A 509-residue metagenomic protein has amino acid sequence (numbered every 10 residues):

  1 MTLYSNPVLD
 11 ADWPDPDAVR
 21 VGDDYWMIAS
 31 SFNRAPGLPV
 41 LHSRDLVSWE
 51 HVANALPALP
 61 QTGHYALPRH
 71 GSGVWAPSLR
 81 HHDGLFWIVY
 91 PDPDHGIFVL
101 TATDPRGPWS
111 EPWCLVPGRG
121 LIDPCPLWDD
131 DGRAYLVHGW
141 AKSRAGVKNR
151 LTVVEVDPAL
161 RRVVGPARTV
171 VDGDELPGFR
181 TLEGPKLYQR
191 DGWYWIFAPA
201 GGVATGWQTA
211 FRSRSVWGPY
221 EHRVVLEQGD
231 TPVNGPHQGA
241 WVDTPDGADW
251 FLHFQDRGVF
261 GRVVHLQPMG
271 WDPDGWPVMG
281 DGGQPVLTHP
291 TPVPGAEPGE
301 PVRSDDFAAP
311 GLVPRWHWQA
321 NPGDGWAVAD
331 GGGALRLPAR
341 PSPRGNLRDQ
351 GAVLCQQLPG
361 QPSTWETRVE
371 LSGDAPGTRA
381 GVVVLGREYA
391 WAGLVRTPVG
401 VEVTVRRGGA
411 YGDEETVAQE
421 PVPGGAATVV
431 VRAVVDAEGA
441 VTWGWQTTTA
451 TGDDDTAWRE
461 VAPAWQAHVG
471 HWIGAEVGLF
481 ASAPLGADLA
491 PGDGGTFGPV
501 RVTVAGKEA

Functional and structural regions predicted by a protein language model:
M1-A509: Carbohydrate-active catalytic/glycan-binding domains of CAZyme proteins, especially the secreted or lumenal ectodomains
